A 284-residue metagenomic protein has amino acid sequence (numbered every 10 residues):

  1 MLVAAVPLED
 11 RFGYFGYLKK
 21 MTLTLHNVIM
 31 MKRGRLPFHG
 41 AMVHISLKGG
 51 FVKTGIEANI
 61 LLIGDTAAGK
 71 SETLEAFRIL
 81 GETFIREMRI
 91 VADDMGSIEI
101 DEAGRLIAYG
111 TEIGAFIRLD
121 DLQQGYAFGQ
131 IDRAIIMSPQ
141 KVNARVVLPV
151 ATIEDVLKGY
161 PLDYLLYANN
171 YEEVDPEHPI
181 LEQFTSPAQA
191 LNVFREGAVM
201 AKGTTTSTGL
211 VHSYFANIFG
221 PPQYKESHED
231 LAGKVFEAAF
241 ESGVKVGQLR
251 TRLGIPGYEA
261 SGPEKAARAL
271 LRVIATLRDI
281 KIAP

Functional and structural regions predicted by a protein language model:
M1-H39, K245-L253: Charged, amphipathic alpha-helical linker segments immediately N-terminal to NTP-binding catalytic cores
E9, K48-G50, A67-A68, I113-A115 (+2 more regions): Short, glycine-/Ser/Thr-/acidic-enriched flexible segments
G13, Y17-M21, A68-E72, I90 (+3 more regions): Generic recognition of stable, solvent-exposed alpha-helical segments in well-folded globular domains
K32-R33, L80-M88: Secondary-structure transition/capping motifs at alpha-helix termini and the adjoining loop/turn into the next element
K48-T83: Glycine-rich phosphate-binding P-loop
I85-D155: Conserved nucleotide-sensing/catalytic segment adjacent to the nucleotide-binding pocket in NTP-handling enzymes
Q140-P284: Conserved NTP phosphate-binding and transfer environment spanning the P-loop NTPase/kinase superfamily
